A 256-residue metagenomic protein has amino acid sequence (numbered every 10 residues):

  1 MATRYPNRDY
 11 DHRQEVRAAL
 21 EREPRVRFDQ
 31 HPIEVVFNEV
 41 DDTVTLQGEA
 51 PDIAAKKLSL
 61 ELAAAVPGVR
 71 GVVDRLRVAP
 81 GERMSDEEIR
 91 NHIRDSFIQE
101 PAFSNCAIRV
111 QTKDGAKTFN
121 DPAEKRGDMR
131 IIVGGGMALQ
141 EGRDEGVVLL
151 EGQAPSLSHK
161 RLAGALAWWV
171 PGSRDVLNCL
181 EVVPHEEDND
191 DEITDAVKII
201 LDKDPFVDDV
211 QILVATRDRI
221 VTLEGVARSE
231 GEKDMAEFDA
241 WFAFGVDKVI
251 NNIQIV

Functional and structural regions predicted by a protein language model:
M1-V256: N-terminal targeting leaders
